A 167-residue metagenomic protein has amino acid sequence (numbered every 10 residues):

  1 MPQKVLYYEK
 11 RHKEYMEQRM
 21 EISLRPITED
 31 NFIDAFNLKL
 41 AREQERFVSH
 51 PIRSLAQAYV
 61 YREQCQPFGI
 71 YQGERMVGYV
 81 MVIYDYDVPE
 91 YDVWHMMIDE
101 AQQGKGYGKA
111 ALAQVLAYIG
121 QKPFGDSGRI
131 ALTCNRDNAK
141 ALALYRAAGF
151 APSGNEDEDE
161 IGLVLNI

Functional and structural regions predicted by a protein language model:
P2-D30, N166-I167: Conserved N-terminal entry element of GNAT/NAT acetyltransferase domains
E21-H95, D99-A101, L112, Y118-F124 (+1 more regions): Acetyl-CoA-dependent GNAT
G69, G162-N166: Short, well-ordered beta-strand micro-motif
D99-K105, R136-D137: Active-site acidic-Proline motif in GNAT/NAT acetyltransferases
G106, F124, G149: Short glycine-rich hinge loops at helix-strand junctions in the catalytic core of two-component histidine kinases
K109, R136-G154: Conserved active-site alpha-helix within GNAT-family acetyltransferase domains
A110, Q114, L132: Active-site helix adjacent to the Tyr-X3-Lys
D126-L142, E158-I161: Conserved beta-strand-loop-alpha-helix junction that forms the acyl-donor binding cleft
